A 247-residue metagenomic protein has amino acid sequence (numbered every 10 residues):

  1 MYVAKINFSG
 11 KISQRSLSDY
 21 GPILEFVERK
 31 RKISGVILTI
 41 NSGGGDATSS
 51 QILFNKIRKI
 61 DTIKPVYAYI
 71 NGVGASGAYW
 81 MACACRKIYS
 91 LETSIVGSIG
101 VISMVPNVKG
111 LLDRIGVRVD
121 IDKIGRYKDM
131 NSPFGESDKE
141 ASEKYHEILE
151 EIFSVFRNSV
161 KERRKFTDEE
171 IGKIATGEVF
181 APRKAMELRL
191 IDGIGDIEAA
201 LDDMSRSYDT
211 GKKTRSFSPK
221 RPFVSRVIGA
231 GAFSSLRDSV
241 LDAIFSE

Functional and structural regions predicted by a protein language model:
M1-G77, C83-L91, I102-E247: N-terminal organellar transit peptides
